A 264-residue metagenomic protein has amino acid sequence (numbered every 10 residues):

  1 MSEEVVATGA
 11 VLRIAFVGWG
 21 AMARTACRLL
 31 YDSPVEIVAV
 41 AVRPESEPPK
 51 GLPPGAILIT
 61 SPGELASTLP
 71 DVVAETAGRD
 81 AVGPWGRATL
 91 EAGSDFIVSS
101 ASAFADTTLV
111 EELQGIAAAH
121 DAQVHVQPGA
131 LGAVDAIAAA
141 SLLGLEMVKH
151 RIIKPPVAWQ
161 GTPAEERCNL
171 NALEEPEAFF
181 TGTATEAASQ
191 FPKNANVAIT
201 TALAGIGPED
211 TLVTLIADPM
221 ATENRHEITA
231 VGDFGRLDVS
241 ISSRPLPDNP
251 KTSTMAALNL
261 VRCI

Functional and structural regions predicted by a protein language model:
M1-G9: A short, basic/flexible loop-to-alpha-helix module at the beginning of a structural domain
R13-A26: Glycine-rich adenosine-cofactor-binding loop
V17, H125, A130-I264: Active-site-lining helix/loop region of Rossmann-like oxidoreductase modules
T25-V35: A short, Lys/Arg-enriched amphipathic alpha-helix followed by its capping loop at the start of a domain
S33-G51: NAD(P)-binding Rossmann-fold cofactor-contacting core
T60-E91, A103-T107: Beta-loop-alpha module in the N-terminal Rossmann-like domain of NAD(P)-dependent dehydrogenases, especially those
R87, A101-A122: Rossmann-fold NAD(P)-binding glycine/threonine-rich loop
D95-I97: A short hydrophobic/small-residue beta-strand
